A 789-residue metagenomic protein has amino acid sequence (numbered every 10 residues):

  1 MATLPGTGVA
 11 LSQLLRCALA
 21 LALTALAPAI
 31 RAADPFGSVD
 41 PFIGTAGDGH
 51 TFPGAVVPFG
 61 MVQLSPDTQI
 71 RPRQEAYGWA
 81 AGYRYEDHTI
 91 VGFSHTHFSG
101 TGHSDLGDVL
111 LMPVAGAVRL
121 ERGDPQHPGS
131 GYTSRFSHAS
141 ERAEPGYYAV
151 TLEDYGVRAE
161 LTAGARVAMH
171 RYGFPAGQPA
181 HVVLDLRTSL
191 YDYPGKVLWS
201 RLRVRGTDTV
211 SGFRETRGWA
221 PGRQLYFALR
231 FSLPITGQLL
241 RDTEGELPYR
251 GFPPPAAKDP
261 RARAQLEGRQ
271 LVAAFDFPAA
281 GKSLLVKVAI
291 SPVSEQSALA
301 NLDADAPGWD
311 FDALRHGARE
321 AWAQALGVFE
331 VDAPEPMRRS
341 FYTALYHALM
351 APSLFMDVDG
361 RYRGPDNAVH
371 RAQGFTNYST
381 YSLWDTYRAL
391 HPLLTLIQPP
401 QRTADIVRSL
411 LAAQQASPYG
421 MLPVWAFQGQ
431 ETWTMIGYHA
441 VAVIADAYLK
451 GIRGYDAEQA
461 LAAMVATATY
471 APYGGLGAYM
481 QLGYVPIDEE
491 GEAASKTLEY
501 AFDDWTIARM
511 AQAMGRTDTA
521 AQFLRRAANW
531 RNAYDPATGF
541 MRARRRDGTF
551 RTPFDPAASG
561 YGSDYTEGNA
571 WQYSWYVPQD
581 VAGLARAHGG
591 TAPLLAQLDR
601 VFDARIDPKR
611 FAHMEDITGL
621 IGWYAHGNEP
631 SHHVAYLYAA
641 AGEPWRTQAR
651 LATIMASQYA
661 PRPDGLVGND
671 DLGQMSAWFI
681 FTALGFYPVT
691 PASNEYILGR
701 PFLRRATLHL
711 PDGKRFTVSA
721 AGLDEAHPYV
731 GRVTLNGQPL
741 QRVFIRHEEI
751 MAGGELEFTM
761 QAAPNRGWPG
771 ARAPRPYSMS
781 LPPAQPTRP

Functional and structural regions predicted by a protein language model:
M1-A18: Bacterial N-terminal signal peptides that target proteins for export
A32-L498, T506, A511-N532, T538-M541 (+8 more regions): Accessory carbohydrate-recognition regions in carbohydrate-active enzymes
D503: ATP-dependent phospho-/nucleotidyl transfer catalytic cores
